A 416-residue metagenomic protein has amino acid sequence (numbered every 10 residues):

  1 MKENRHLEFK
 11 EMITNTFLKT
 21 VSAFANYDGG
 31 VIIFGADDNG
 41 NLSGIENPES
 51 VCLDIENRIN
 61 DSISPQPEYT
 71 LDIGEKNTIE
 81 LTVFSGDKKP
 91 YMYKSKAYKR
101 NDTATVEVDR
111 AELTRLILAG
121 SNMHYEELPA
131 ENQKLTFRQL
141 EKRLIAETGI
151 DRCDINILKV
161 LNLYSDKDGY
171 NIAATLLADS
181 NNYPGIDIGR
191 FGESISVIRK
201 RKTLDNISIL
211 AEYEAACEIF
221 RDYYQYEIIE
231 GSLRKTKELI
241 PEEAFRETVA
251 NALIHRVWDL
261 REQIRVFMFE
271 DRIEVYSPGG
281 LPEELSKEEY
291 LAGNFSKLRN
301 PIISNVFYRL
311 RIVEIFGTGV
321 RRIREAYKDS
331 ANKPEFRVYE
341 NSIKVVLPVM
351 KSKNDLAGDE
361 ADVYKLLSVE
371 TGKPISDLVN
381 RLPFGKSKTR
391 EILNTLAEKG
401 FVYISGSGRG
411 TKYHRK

Functional and structural regions predicted by a protein language model:
M1-I32, A36-T82, D87-K89, K94-A97: Polybasic/polar functional segments that serve as interface/processing modules
S62, Q66-E131, L135, D259-Q263 (+4 more regions): Intrinsically disordered, low-complexity regulatory tails
K88, D102-E262, F267-E284, E288-K297 (+1 more regions): Active-site helix-to-loop segments that bind/position phosphate- or nucleotide-bearing substrates and donors across
E289-S330: ATP phosphate-binding glycine-rich loop and adjacent ATP-lid/helix-beta elements within ATP-binding kinase/ATPase
M350, L356-E360, I404-K416: Short, cationic-aromatic polyanion-contact patches
D355-F384: Short amphipathic alpha-helical interface segments
L367-E370, I392, K399: Short helix-capping/hinge SLiMs at alpha-helix to coil transitions
F384-T395: Short amphipathic alpha-helical interaction segments
